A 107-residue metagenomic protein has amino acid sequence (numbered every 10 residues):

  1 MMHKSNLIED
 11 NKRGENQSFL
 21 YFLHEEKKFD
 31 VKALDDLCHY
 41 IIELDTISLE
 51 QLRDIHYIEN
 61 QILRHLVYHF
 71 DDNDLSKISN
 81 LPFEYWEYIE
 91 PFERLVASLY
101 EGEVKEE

Functional and structural regions predicted by a protein language model:
M1-C38: Short terminal alpha-helical segments
H3, A33, Q51-D54, I58 (+1 more regions): Residue-level detector of well-ordered alpha-helical segments, enriched for hydrophobic/aromatic packing positions
K4-S5, N11-K12, L44, H69 (+2 more regions): Functionally constrained cores in energy, signaling, and assembly domains
G14, S18, L44, S48 (+1 more regions): Short secondary-structure junctions and interdomain/linker hinges
E25-D35, L49, R53, S76-S79 (+1 more regions): Short, solvent-exposed segments of well-ordered alpha helices
D45-F70: Short hydrophobic interaction/assembly module
Q61-E107: Amphipathic alpha-helical binding modules
